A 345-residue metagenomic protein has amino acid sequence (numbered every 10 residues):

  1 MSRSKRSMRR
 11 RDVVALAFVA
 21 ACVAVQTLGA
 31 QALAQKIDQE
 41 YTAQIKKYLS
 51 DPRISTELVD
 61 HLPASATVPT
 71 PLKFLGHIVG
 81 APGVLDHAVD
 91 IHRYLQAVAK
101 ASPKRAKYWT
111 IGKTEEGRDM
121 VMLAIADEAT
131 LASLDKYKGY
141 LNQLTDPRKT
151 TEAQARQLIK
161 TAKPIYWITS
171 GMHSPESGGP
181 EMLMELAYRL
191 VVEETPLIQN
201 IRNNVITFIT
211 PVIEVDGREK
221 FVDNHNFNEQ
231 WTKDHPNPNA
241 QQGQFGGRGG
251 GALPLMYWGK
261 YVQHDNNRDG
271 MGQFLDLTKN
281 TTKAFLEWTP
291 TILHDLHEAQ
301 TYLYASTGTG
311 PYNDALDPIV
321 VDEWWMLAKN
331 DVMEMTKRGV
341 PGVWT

Functional and structural regions predicted by a protein language model:
S2-A17: Bacterial N-terminal signal peptides that target proteins for export
A15-T27: Bacterial N-terminal signal peptides
Q31-D86, R93: N-terminal pre-domain segments of enzymes
A32-A34, I78-L85, T169-E176, N267-M271 (+1 more regions): Second-shell loop/turn segments in exported
Y48, H87, G117, G171 (+3 more regions): Divalent metal-coordination and catalytic microenvironments
G83-A129, D135: A non-catalytic alpha/beta surface segment that caps or lines the substrate-entry region of metallo-dependent hydrolase
G112-E116, M120-D146, A153-K163, S177-L186 (+4 more regions): Surface-exposed loop and adjacent secondary-structure segments within mature catalytic domains
R338-T345: Hard-cation-handling environments
